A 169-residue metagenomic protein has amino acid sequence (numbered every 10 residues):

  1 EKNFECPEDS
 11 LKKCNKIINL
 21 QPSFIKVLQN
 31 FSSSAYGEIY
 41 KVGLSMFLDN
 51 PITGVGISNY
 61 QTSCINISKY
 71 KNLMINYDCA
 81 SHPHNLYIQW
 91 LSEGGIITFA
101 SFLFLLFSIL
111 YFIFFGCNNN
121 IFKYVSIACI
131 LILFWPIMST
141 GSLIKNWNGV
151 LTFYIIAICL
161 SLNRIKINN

Functional and structural regions predicted by a protein language model:
E1-K2, G95-T98, S142: Helix-loop-helix junctions and helix-breaking kinks within/between transmembrane helices of multi-pass membrane
E1-N19: Extended, charge-rich helix/loop segments that form flexible, surface "patches" used to engage negatively charged
N15-D49, T53-G94: Long extracytoplasmic/lumenal interhelical loops at the membrane interface of multi-pass membrane proteins
L44, C64, P83, Y87-I88 (+3 more regions): Domain-wide signal for the mature, well-folded portions of proteins, strongly enriched in nucleus-encoded organellar
F47, L91, C117-N118, M138: Hydrophobic residues in alpha-helical segments
I57-Q61, I97-S101, I144, T152: Short, flexible micro-motifs
Y70, E93-F134: Hydrophobic transmembrane alpha-helices and their immediate junctions
L105-L106, S126-M138, S142-N169: Transmembrane alpha-helices of multi-pass inner-membrane enzymes
